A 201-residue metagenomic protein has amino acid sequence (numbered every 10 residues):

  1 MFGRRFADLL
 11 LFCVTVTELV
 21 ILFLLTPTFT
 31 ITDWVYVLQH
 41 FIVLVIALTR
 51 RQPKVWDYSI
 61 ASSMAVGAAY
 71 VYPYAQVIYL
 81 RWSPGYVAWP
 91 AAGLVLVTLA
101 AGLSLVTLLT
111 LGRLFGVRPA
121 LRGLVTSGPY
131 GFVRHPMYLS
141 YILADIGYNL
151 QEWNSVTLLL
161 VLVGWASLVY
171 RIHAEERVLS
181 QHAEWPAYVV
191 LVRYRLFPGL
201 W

Functional and structural regions predicted by a protein language model:
M1-R118, G147-W201: Membrane-anchoring alpha-helices and their flanking helix-loop junctions
R122-S140, V190: Solvent-exposed interhelical
